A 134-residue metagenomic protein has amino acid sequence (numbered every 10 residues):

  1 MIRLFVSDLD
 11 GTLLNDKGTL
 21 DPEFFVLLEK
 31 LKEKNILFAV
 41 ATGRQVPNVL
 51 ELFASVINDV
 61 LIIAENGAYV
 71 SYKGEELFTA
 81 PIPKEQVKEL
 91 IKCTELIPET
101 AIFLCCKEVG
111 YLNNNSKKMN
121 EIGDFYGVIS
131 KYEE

Functional and structural regions predicted by a protein language model:
I2-G18, L90: Asp-based phosphoryl-transfer active-site loop
P22-N35, E89, C93: Catalytic-core regions built around general acid/base machinery
L28-L50, N66, L104-C106: Substrate-recognition element of Asp-dependent hydrolases with the DxDx(T/V) motif
E51-N58, N115-N120: Glycine-rich loop at the start of a catalytic domain that most often binds anionic cofactors/ligands
A68-E134: HAD-like small-molecule phosphatases
